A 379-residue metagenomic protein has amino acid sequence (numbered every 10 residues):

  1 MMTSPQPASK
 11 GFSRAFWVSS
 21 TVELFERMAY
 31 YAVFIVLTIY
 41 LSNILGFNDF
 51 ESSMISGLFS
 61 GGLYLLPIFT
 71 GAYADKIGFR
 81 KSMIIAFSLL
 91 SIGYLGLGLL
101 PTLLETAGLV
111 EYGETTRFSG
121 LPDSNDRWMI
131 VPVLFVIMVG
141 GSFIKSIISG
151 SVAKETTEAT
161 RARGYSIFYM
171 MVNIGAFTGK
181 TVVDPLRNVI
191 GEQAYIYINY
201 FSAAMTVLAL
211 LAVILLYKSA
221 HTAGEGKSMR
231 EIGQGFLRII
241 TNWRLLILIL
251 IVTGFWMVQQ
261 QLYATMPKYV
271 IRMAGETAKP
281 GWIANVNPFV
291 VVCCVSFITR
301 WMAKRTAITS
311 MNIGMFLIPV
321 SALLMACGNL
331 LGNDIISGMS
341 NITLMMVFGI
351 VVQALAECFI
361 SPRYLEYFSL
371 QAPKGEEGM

Functional and structural regions predicted by a protein language model:
M2-S13, T222-I249: Juxtamembrane intracellular "pre-TM" segments in multi-pass secondary transporters
Y30-I39, G179, W243-A284: Extracytoplasmic gate region of multi-pass secondary transporters
F47-G61, W128, R163-S166, K268-V292 (+3 more regions): Loop-to-transmembrane helix entry
L63, A162-R187, A203-T206, A284-N287: Glycine-rich segments within core transmembrane alpha-helices of 12-TM secondary carriers
L66-F79, R187, C293-I313: Helix-to-loop junctions at the C-terminal end of transmembrane segments in multipass secondary transporters
S88-S124, F316-G338: C-terminal ends and interior cores of transmembrane alpha-helices in multi-pass membrane transporters/permeases
V131, I196-L215: Symmetry-related core transmembrane helices of the 12-TM Major Facilitator Superfamily/SLC fold
F143-T157, V270, C358-P373: Intracellular juxtamembrane helix-capping segments at the cytosolic ends of symmetry-related transmembrane helices
